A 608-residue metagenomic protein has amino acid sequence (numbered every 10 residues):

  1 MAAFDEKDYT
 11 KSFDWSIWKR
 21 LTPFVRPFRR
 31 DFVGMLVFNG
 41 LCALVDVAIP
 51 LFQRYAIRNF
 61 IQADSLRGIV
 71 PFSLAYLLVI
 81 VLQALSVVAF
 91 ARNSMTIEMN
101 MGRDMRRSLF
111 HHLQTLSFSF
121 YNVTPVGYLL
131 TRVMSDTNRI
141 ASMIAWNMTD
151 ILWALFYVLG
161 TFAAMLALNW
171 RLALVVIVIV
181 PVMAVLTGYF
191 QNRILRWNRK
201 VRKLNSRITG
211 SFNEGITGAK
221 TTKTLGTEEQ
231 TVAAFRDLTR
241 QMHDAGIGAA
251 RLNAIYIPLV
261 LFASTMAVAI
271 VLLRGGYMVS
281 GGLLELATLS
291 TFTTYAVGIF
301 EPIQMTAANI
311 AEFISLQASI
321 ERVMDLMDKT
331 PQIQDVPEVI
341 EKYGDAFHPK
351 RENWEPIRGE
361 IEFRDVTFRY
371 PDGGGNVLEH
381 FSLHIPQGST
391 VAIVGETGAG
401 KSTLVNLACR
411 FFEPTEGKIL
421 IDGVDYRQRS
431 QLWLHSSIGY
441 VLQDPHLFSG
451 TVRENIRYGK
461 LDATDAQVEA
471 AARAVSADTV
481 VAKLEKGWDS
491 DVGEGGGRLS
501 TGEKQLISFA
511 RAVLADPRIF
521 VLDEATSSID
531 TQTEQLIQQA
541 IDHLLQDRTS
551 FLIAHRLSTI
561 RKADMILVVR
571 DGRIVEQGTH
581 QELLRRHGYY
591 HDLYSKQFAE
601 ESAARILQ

Functional and structural regions predicted by a protein language model:
A2-K11, M99, R107-T131, S135-T137 (+5 more regions): Short intracellular "coupling" helices and adjacent cytoplasmic loop segments at the cytosolic face of multi-pass
D14-R29, L129: A short amphipathic helical element positioned immediately N-terminal to and/or at the very start of a transmembrane
T22, P27-R30, F118-S119, S135-I144 (+11 more regions): An intracellular "coupling" helix at the cytosolic face of ABC transporter transmembrane type-1 domains
F32-A89, N93, L166-R171, G282-L286: Transmembrane helix-loop-helix hairpins at lipid-water interfaces of multipass membrane proteins, especially the type-1
A48-P50, R54, L82, M148-Q191 (+1 more regions): A hydrophobic transmembrane-helix motif
T227, R251, I299-D328: Cytosolic ends of transmembrane helices, especially the final helix of ABC transmembrane type-1 domains
Y343-Q608: ABC-type nucleotide-binding domain
